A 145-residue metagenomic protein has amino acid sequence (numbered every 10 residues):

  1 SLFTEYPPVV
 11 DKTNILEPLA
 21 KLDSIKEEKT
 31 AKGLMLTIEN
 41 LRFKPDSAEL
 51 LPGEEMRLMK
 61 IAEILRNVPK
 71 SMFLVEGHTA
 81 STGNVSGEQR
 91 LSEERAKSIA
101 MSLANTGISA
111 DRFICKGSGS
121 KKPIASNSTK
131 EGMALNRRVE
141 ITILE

Functional and structural regions predicted by a protein language model:
S1-M72: Periplasmic peptidoglycan-binding/tethering modules of Gram-negative envelope proteins
A48-G53, V68-K70, E76-E145: Periplasmic OmpA-like peptidoglycan-binding domain that tethers envelope proteins to the cell wall
